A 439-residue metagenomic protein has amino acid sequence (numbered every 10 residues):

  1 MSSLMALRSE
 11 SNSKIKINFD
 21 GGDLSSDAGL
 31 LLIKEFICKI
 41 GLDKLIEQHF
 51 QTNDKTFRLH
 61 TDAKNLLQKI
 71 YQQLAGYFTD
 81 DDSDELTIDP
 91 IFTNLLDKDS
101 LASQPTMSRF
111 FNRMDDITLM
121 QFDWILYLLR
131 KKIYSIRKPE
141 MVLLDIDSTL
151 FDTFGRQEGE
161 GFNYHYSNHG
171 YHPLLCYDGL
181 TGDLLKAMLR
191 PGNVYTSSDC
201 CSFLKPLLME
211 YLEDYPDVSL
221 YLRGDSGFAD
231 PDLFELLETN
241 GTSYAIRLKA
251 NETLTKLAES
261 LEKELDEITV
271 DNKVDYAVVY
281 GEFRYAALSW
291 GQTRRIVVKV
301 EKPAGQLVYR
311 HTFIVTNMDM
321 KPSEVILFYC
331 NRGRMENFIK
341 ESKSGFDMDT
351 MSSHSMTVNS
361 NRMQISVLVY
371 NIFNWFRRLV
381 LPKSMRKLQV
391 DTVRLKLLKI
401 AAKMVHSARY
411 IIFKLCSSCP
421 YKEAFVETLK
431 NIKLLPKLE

Functional and structural regions predicted by a protein language model:
M1-Y195, C200-D214, L237-N240, R377 (+1 more regions): Dynamic "connector" segments at or just before major functional cores
S2-I15, F19, S243-S344, A402 (+1 more regions): An anionic, glycine-rich sequence signature occurring as long contiguous blocks
F36, S83, E324-N361, I365-F376: Short amphipathic alpha-helical "interface-anchor" segments enriched in bulky aromatics
K55-K64, A304-G305, S353-M363: Structural motif
M141-D145, S219-R223, S243-A245: Structural preference for beta-strand elements that scaffold enzyme active sites
L222-D230, A250-E252: Acidic, metal-coordinating catalytic cores used for nucleic-acid/nucleotide bond scission and strand-transfer chemistry
M348-L415: Basic, amphipathic alpha-helical segments enriched in Lys/Arg and hydrophobic/aromatic residues
